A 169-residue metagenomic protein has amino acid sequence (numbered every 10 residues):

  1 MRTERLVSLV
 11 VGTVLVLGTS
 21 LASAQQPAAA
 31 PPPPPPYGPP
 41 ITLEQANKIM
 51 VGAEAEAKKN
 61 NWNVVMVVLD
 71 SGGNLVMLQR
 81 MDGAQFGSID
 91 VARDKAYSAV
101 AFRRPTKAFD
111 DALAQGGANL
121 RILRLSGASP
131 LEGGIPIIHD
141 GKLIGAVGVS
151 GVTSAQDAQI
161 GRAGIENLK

Functional and structural regions predicted by a protein language model:
M1-E4: N-terminal secretory signal peptides that target proteins for export/translocation
S8-A22: Bacterial N-terminal signal peptides
A24-K169: Flexible, solvent-exposed loop/hinge segments and secondary-structure transition points
